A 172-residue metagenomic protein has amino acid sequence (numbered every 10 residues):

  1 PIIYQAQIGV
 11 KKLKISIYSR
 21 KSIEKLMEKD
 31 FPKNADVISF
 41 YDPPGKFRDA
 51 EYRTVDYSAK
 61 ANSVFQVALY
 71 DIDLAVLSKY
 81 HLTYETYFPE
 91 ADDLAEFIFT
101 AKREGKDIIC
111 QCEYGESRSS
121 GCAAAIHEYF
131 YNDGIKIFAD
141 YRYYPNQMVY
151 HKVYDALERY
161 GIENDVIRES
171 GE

Functional and structural regions predicted by a protein language model:
P1-K12: Short, Lys/Arg-enriched N-terminal segments with co-localized hydrophobic residues within the first ~10-30 amino acids
K12-V67: Glycine-rich, flexible N-terminal cofactor/catalytic loop recognition
A35-V37, K106-C110: Generic beta-sheet signal
P43, D71, Y114-E116, R142-Y144: Short beta-alpha junction loops
K46-R48, A75, E116-G121: Short catalytic/ligand-binding loop motif for oxyanion handling, primarily in non-cytosolic enzymes, centered on
L69-I108: Helix-loop module immediately N-terminal to the HCX5R catalytic loop in PTP-like cysteine phosphatase domains
F99-D107, A124-E172: PTP/DSP superfamily signal
I108-A125: A phosphate-binding catalytic loop at a beta-strand-loop-alpha-helix junction that coordinates phosphoryl groups
